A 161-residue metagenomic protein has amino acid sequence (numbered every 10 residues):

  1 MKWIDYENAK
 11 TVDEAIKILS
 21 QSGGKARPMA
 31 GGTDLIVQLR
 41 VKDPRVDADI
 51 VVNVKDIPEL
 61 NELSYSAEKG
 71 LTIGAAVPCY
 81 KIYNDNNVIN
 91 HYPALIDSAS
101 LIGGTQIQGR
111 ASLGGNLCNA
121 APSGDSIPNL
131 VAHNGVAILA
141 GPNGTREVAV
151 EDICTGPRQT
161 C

Functional and structural regions predicted by a protein language model:
M1-C161: C-terminal structural segment of proteins
